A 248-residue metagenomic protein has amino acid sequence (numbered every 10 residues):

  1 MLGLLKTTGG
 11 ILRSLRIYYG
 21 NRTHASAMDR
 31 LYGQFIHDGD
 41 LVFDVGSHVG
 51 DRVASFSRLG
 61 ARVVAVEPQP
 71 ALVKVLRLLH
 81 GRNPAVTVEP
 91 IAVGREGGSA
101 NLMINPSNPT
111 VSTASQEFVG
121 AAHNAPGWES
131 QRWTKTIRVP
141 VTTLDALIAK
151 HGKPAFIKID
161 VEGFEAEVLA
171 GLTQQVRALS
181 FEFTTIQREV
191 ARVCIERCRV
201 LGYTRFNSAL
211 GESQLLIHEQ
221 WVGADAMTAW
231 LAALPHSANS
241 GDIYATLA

Functional and structural regions predicted by a protein language model:
M1-A248: Phosphate/nucleotide-binding beta-alpha loop and adjacent structural elements of enzyme active sites
